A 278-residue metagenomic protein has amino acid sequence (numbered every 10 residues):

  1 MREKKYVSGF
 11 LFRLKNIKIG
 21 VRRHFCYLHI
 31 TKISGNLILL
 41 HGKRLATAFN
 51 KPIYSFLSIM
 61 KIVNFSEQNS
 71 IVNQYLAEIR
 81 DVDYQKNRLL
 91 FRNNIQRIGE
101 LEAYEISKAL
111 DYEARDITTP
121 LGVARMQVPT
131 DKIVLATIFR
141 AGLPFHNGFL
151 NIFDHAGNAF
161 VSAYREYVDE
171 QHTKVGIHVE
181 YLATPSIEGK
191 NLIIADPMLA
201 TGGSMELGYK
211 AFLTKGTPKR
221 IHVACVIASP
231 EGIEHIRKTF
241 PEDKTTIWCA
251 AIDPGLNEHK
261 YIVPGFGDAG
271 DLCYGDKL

Functional and structural regions predicted by a protein language model:
K4-K5, K51: Alpha-helix boundary/capping motif
F12: Conserved NAD(P)+-binding/catalytic subdomain of aldehyde/semialdehyde dehydrogenases
N16-K18, H29-K32, L37, P52 (+1 more regions): Generic short N-terminal amphipathic or hydrophobic helices
R23, I33, A48-N50: Short stretches within intrinsically disordered, low-complexity N-terminal or propeptide regions
L45, F49-L278: PRPP-associated nucleotide enzymes
